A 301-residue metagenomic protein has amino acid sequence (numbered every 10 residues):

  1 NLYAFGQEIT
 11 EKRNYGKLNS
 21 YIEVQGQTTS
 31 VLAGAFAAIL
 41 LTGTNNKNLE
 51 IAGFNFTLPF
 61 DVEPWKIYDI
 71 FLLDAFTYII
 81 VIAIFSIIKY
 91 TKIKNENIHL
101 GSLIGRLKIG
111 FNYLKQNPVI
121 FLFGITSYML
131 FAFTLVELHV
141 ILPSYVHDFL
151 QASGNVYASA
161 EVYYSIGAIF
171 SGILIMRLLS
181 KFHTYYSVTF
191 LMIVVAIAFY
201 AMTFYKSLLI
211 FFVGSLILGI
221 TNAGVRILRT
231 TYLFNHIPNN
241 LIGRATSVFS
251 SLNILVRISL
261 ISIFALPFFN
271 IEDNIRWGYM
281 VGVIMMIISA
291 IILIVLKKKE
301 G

Functional and structural regions predicted by a protein language model:
N1-G43, F123, L130-V140, E161-Y164 (+3 more regions): Substrate-agnostic recognition of the 12-TM MFS/MFS-like secondary transporter fold
A4, E63-I67, F71-G101, I294-G301: Helix-loop junctions on the cytosolic side of multi-pass membrane transporters, especially the intracellular loop
L32-F71, D148-F149, S259-Y279: Transmembrane alpha-helix termini and helix-breaking/packing motifs in multi-pass membrane transporters
N48-T57, V62, K66-Y68, N112-G172: A single, central transmembrane helix in multi-pass transporters
Y90-I125: Juxtamembrane intracellular "pre-TM" segments in multi-pass secondary transporters
L179-M192, N274: Cytoplasmic membrane-interface "Motif A"-like loop-to-helix N-cap segments of 12-TM Major Facilitator Superfamily
Y186-Y200, M280-V283: Structural signature of the two symmetry-related core transmembrane helices
A201-S215: Helix-loop junctions at membrane interfaces in 12-TM secondary transporters
